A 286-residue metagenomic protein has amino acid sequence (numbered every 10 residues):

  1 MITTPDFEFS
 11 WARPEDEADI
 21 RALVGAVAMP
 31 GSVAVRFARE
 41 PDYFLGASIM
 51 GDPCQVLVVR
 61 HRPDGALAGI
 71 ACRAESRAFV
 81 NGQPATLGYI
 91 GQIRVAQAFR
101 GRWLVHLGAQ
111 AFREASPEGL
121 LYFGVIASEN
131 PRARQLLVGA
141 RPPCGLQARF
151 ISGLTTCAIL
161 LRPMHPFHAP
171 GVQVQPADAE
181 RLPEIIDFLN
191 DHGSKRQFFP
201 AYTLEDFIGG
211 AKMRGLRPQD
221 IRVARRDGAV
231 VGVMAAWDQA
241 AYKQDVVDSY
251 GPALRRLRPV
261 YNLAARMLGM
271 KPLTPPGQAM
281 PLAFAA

Functional and structural regions predicted by a protein language model:
M1-L45, M50-D52, V56-H61, A66-L67 (+3 more regions): Short amphipathic alpha-helix that is part of the acyltransferase structural core
G51, D64-G91, A96, Q147 (+1 more regions): Conserved acyl-donor/pantetheine-binding loop and adjacent beta-alpha core of acyl/acetyltransferases and related
C54-A71, G209, R217-Q244, S249: Conserved beta-hairpin
V95, R100-A115: Conserved acetyl-CoA-binding loop-helix of GNAT-fold acetyltransferases
A96-A98, A127, A286: Residue-level recognition of the GNAT/N-acetyltransferase active site
S116-E129, M280-F284: Conserved GNAT acetyl-CoA-binding A-motif
Y122-G153: Conserved active-site alpha-helix within GNAT-family acetyltransferase domains
